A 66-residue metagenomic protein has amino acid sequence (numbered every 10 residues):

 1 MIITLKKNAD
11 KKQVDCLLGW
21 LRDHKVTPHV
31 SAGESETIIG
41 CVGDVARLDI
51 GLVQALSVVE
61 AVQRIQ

Functional and structural regions predicted by a protein language model:
M1-Q66: Non-catalytic terminal accessory/regulatory regions of metabolic enzymes
